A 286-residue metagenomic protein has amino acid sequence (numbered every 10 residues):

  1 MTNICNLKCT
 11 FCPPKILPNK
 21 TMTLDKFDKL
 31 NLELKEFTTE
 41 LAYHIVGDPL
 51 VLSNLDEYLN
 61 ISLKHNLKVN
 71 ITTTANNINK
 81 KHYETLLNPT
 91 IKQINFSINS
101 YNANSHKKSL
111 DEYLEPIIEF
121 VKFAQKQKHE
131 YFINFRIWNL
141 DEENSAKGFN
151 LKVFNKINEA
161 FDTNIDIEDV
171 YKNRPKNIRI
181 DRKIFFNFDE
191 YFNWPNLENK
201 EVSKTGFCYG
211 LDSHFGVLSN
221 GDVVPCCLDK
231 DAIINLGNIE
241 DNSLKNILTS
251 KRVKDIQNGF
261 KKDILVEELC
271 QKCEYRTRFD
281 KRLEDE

Functional and structural regions predicted by a protein language model:
M1-I94, S105-E115, D280-E286: Conserved alpha-helical substructure of the radical SAM core
N31-E36, K81-Y101, L151-I180: Structural recognition of alpha->loop->beta junctions
A103, V121-V153: Conserved strand-turn element in the central/C-terminal portion of the radical SAM core barrel that lines
S109-F123, G148-N164: Well-ordered, non-membrane alpha-helical segments in soluble/globular domains
F120-F132, D162-S203, L228-R278: C-terminal accessory region of radical SAM enzymes
Y209-L211: Short, small/polar residue-rich loop motifs at catalytic or cofactor-binding pockets
V217-L218: Short, acidic, Ser/Thr-enriched surface-loop or helix-capping motifs
